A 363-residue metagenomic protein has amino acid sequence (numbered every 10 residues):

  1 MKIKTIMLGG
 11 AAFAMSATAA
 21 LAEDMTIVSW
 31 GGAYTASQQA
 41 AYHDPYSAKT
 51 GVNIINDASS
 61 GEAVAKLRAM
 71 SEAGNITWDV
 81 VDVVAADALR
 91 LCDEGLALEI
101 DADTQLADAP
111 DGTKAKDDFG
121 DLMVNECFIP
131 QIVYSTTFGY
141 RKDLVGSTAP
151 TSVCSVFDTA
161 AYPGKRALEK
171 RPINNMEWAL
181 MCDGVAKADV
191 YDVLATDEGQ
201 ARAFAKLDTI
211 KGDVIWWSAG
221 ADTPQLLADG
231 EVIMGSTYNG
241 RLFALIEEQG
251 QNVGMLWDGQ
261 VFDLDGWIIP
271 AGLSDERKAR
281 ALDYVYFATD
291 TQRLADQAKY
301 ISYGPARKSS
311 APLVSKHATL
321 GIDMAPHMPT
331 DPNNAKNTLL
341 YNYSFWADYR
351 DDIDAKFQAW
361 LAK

Functional and structural regions predicted by a protein language model:
A17-A22: Sec/Tat signal peptide C-region and signal peptidase I cleavage site
E23-L91: Early extracytoplasmic/lumenal segment of secretory-pathway proteins
G32-Q39, T77, D82-D222: Extracytoplasmic ligand-binding site segments that recognize negatively charged/polar headgroups
A88-R90, S236-N252: A ligand-binding cleft/hinge motif common to bilobed small-molecule-binding domains
T137-L144, L180-M181, L264-R277, D296-K299: A bilobed periplasmic-binding-protein/Venus flytrap-type ligand-binding module shared by bacterial periplasmic
Q200-T209, Q249-A271: Periplasmic-binding protein-like
P270-N337: Mature extracytoplasmic/periplasmic domains
T330-K363: Conserved C-terminal helix/tail region of periplasmic/extracytoplasmic solute-binding proteins
